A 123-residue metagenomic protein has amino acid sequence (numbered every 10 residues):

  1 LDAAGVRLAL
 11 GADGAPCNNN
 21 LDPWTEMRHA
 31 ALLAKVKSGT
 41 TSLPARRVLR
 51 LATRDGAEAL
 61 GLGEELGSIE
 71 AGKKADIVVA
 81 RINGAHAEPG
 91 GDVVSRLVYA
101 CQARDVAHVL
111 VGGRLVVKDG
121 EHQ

Functional and structural regions predicted by a protein language model:
D2-G84, Y99-Q102, R114: His/Asp/Glu-enriched, well-ordered alpha-helical/loop segment that forms or immediately abuts the divalent-metal
N20-W24, G91, H122: Conserved strand-to-helix beginnings and helix N-cap segments that scaffold or border functional pockets
T53, D105-H122: Active-site or pore-adjacent capping/gating segments
A85-G90: Short, Lys/Arg- and Gly-enriched loop/turn segments at beta-strand edges
V93-V106: Short glycine-rich, acidic/polar surface loops and turns
